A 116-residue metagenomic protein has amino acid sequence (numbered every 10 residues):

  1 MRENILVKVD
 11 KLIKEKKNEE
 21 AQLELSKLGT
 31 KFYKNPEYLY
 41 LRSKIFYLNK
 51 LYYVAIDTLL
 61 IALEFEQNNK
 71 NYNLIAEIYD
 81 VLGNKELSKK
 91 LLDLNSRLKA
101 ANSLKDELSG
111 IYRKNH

Functional and structural regions predicted by a protein language model:
R2-K31: Alpha-helical segment of the N-proximal tetratricopeptide repeat
E3, E37, K70-N71, S103-L104: Start-of-helix register in tetratricopeptide repeats
